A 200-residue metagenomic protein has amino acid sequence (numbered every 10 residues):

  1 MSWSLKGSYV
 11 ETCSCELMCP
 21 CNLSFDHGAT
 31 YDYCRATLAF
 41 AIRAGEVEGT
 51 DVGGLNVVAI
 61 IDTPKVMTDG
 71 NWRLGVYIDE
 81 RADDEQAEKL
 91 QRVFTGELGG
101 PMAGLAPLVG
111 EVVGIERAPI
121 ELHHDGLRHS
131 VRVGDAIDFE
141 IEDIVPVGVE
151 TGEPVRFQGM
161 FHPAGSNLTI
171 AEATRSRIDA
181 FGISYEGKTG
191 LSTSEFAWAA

Functional and structural regions predicted by a protein language model:
S2-G45: N-terminal ordered "arm"
C13, M18-L23, A29, E48 (+4 more regions): Residues in flexible loops and secondary-structure boundaries
N22, D51-A59, A82, E116-L122 (+1 more regions): Noncatalytic linker/hinge segments flanking ATPase motor cores
D32-M102: Aromatic- and glycine-enriched beta-alpha-beta binding-site module
V47-G54, V76, E111-E116, Q158-G159 (+1 more regions): Low-complexity, flexible helical/coil segments
W72-E153: Charged linear interaction tracts used for macromolecular binding and regulation
I144-A200: Extended, charged low-complexity segments that frequently continue into or abut oligomerization scaffolds
